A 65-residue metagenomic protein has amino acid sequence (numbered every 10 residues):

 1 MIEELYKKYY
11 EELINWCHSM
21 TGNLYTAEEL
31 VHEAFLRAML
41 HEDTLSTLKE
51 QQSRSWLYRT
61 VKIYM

Functional and structural regions predicted by a protein language model:
M1-N15, S19, M39: A short, charge-rich alpha-helical start-of-domain segment used by transcription regulators
E29-L36, L40, Q51-I63: Structural recognition of an alpha-helix C-terminal capping motif at a helix-to-coil junction
T44-L48: Short alpha-helix-to-loop micro-motif enriched in aromatics/charged/Gly
